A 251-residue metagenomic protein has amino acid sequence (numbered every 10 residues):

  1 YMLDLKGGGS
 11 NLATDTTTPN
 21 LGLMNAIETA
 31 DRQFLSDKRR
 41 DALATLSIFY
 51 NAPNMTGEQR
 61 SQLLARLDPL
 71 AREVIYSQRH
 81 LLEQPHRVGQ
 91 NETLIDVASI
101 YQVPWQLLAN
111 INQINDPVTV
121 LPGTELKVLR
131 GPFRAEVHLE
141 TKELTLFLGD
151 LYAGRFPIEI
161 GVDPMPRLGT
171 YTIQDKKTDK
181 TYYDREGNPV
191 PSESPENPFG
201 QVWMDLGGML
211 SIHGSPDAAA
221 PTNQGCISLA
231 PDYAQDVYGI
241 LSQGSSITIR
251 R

Functional and structural regions predicted by a protein language model:
L3, G7, I48-L81, W105 (+2 more regions): Extracellular LysM carbohydrate-binding repeats and other cell-envelope/extracellular binding modules
T16-R40, V74-Q102: Primarily a LysM-type cell-wall glycan-binding module
T18, I27, E58, L81-E83 (+11 more regions): Extracytoplasmic
I27, R39, T45-F49, I158-E159: Inward-facing hydrophobic residues that define packing positions of alpha-helical scaffold repeats
N91, G123-L126, G244-S245: Loop/turn positions that initiate beta-strands
V103-I111, G225-D232: Short, structured beta-strand/loop micro-motifs enriched in basic residues and often containing a Trp
R130-P216: Gly/Pro-biased beta-strand-loop elements
N188-R251: Exported/periplasmic cell-wall-interacting domains
